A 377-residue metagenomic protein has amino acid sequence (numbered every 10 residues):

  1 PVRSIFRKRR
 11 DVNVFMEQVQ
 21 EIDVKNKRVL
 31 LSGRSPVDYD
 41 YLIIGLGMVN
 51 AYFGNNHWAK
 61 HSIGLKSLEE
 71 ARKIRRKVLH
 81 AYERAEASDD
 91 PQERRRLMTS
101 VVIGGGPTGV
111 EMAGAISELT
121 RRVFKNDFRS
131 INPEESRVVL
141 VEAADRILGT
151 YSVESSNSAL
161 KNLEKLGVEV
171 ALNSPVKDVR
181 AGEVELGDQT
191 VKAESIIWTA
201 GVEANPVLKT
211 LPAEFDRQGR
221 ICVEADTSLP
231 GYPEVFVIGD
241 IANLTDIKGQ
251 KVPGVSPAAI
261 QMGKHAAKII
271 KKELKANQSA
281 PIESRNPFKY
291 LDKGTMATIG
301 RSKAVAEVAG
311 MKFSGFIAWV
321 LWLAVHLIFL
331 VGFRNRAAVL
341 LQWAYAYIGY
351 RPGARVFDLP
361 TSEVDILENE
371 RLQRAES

Functional and structural regions predicted by a protein language model:
P1-Y41, G149-E169: N-terminal Rossmann-like dinucleotide/flavin-binding domain of flavoprotein oxidoreductases that bind FAD/FMN
V12-V101, L186, I197: FAD-binding core/adjacent interface of flavoenzyme oxidoreductases
F15-E17, L172-S174, R180, G239: Short loop/edge segments at beta-strand edges and connector loops that shape dinucleotide/nucleotide cofactor-binding
S32, G45-L46, S174, T199-A200 (+1 more regions): Short, well-ordered coil/turn residues at beta-beta hairpins and beta-strand->alpha-helix junctions within
H61-D90, G182-E185, T190-M262, K268: FAD-site-proximal beta/loop scaffold in flavoenzymes
R96-S100, M112-S174: Rossmann-like dinucleotide-binding cores of NAD(P)H-dependent redox enzymes
I103-G106: Glycine-rich Rossmann-fold phosphate-binding loop(s) that bind the pyrophosphate of adenine dinucleotide cofactors
A267-S377: C-terminal, flexible cofactor-proximal segment of oxidoreductases
